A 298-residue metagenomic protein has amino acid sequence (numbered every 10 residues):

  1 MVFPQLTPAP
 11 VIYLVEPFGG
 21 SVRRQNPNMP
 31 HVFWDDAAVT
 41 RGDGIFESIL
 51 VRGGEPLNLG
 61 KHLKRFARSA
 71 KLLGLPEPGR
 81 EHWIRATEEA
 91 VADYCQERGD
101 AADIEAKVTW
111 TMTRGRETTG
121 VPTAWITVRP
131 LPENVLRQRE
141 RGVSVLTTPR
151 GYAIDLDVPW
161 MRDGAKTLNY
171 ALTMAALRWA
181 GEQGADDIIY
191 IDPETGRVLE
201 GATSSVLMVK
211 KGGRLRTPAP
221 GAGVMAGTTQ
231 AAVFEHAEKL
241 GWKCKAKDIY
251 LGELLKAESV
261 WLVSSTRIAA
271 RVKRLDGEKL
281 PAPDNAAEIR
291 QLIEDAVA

Functional and structural regions predicted by a protein language model:
M1-P78, R85-E89, T118-A298: Helix-start/capping segments and mature chain N-termini
I84-R116, R129: Short, acidic/charged, Gly/Pro-enriched secondary-structure junctions
